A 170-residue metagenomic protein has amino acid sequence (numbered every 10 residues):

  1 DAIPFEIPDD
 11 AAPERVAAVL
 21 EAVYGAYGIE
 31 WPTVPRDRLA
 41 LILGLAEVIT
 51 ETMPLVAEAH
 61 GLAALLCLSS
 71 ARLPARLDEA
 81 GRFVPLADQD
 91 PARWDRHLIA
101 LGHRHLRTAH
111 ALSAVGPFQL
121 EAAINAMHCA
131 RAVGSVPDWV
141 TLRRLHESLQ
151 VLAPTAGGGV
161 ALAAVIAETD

Functional and structural regions predicted by a protein language model:
D1-E147: Amphipathic helix-loop-helix modules that constitute alpha-helical solenoid scaffolds
V56, T155-A156: Residue-level recognition of tetratricopeptide repeat
G61-L62, V160-L162: Alpha-solenoid helical repeat scaffolds
A109, A156-G157: C-terminal regulatory/effector modules of DNA-binding transcriptional regulators
L149-V151: C-terminal substrate/ligand-recognition segments
A167-D170: Short, intrinsically disordered, charge-balanced linker/junction segments flanking boundaries in proteins
